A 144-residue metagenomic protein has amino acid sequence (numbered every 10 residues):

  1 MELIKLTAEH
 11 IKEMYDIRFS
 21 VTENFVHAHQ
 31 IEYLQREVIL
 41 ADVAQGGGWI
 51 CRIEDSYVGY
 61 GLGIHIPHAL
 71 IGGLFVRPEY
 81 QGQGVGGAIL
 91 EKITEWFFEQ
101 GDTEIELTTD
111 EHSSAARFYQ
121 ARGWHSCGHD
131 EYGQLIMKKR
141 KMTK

Functional and structural regions predicted by a protein language model:
M1-E9, M142-K144: Conserved N-terminal entry element of GNAT/NAT acetyltransferase domains
K5-G73, R77, L90, D130-Y132: Acetyl-CoA-dependent GNAT
A69, Q83, L135: Glycine-centered loop/turn positions within well-structured domains that cap or flank conserved ligand/cofactor-binding
V76, G82-E95, A121: Conserved acetyl-CoA-binding loop-helix of GNAT-fold acetyltransferases
E106-A116, Y132-Q134: Conserved beta-strand-loop-alpha-helix junction that forms the acyl-donor binding cleft
Q120-H129: Conserved acetyl-CoA-binding loop of GNAT-fold acetyltransferases
D130-T143: Active-site/acyl-donor-binding loops of N-acyltransferases
